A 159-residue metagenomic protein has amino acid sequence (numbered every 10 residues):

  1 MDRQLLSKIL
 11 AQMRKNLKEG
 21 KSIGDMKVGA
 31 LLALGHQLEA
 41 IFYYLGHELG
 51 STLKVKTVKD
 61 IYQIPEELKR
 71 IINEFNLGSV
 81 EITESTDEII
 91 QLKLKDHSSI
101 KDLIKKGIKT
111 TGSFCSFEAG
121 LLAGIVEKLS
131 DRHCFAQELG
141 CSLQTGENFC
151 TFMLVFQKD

Functional and structural regions predicted by a protein language model:
M1-F114, C141-F149, Q157-D159: N-terminal accessory segment detector
S113-D131: Active-site helix/loop of acyl-thioester processing domains in fatty-acid/polyketide metabolism, spanning hotdog-fold
R132-L143: Low-complexity, intrinsically disordered Gly/Pro/Thr-rich segments
